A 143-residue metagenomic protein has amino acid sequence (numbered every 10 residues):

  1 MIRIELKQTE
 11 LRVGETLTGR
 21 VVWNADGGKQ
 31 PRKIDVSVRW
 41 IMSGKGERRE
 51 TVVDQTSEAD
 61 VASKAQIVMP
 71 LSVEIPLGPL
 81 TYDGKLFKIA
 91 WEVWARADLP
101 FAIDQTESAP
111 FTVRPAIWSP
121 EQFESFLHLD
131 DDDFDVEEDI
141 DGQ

Functional and structural regions predicted by a protein language model:
M1-Q143: C-terminal beta-sandwich interaction modules and adjacent acidic, Ser/Thr/Pro/Gly-rich low-complexity tails used
